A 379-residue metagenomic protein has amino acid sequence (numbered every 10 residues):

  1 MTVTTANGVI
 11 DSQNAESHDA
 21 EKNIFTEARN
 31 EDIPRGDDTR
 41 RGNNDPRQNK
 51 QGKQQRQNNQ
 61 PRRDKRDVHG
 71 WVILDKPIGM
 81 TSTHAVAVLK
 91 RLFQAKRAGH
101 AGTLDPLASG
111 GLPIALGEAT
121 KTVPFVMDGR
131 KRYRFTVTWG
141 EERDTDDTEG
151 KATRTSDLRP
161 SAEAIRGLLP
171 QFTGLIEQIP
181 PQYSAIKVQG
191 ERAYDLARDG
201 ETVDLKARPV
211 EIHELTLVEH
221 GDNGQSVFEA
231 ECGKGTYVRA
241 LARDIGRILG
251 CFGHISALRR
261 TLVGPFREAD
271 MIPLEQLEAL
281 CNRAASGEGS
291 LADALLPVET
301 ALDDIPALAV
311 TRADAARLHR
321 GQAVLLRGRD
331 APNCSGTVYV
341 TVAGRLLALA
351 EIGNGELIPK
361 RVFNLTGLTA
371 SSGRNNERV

Functional and structural regions predicted by a protein language model:
T2-P77, T83-H100, L104, A108 (+2 more regions): Accessory RNA 3′-end/elbow-binding domains used by RNA modification enzymes
R97-M127, D195-D199: Glycine/acidic-rich beta-strand-loop module
A119, F125-Q178: Acidic, low-complexity central loop/insert segments
P124-W139, V203-L217: Structural signature of FAD isoalloxazine-binding scaffolds in flavoprotein oxidoreductases
V137-W139, R198, E214-E219, A230-K234 (+1 more regions): Short, structured patches in soluble enzyme cores that scaffold and shape functional sites
R159, D199, G353-N354: A generic structural motif
A185, G224-A269: Pseudouridine synthase
